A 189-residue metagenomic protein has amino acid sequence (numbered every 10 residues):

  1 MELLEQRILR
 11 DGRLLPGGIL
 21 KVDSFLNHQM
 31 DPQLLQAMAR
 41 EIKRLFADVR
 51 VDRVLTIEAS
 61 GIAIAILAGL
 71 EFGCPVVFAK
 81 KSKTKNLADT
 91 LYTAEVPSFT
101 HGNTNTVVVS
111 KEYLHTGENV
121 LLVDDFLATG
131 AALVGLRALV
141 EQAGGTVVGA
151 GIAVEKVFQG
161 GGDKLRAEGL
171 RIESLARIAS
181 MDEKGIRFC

Functional and structural regions predicted by a protein language model:
M1-V123, L127-C189: PRPP-associated nucleotide enzymes
